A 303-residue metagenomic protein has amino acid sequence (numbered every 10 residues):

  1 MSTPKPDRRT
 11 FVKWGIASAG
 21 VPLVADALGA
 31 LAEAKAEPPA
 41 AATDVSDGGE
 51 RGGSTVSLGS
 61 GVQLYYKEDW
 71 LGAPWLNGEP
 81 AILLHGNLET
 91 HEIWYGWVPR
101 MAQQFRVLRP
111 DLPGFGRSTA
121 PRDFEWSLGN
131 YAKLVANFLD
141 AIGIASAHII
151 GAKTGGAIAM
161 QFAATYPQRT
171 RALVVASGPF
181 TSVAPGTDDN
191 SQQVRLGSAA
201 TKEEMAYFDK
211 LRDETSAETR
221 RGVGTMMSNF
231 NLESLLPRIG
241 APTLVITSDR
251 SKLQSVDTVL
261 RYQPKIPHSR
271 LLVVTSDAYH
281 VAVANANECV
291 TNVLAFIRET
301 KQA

Functional and structural regions predicted by a protein language model:
S2-A19: N-terminal secretory signal peptides and thylakoid transit peptides that target proteins across membranes
K5, D26-G59: C-terminal segment of N-terminal export signals and the immediately downstream linker at the start of the mature
V62, D69-R117: Conserved HGGG/HGGXW glycine-rich cap/lid loop of the alpha/beta-hydrolase fold
K67-W70, R109-I150: Active-site loop/oxyanion-hole signature of alpha/beta-hydrolase fold enzymes
A145-V183: Conserved hydrolase catalytic core segment
Y207-S234, R250: Hydrophobic, aromatic-rich cap/lid helix
I239, V245-T247: Short beta-strand/loop motif that positions the catalytic acidic residue of the alpha/beta-hydrolase fold
T275-A303: Catalytic active-site module of serine/aspartate enzymes centered on a nucleophile-bearing elbow/loop
